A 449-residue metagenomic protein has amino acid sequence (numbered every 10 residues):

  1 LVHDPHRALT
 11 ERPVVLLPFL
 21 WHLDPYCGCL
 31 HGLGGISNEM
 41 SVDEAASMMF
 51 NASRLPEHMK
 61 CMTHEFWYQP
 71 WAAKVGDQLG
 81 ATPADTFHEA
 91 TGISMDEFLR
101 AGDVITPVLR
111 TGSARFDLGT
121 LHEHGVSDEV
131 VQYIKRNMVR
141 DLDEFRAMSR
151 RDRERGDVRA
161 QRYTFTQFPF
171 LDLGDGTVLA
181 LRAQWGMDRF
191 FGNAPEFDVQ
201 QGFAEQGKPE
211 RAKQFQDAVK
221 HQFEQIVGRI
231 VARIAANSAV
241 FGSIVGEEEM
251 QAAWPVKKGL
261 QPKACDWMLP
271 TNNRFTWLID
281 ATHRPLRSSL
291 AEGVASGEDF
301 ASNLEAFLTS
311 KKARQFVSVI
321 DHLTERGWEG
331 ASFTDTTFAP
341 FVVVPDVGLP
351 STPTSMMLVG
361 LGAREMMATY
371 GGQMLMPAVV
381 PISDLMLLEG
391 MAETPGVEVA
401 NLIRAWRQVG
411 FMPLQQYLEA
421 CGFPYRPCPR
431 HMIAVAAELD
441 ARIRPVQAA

Functional and structural regions predicted by a protein language model:
L1-V2, H6: Charged, amphipathic alpha-helical stretches
L9-R12, L20-I234, M356-A449: Interfaces and regulatory segments of ATP-dependent nucleotide/adenylate/phosphodiester-chemistry enzymes
Q216-F223, C265-M268, W277: Hydrophobic/aromatic interaction determinants used to assemble and anchor large protein complexes
I234-W267: A short acidic/basic microdomain associated with nuclease active sites
P262-K263, P285-S289, V347-S351: Flexible loop/turn segments at secondary-structure boundaries
L269-A291: Active-site beta-strand-loop-beta-strand hairpin of nuclease catalytic cores that positions key catalytic residues
D280, E329-G360: Extended, charge-rich low-complexity regions and/or helical-solenoid scaffolds
H283-F341: Catalytic cores of nucleic-acid endonucleases
